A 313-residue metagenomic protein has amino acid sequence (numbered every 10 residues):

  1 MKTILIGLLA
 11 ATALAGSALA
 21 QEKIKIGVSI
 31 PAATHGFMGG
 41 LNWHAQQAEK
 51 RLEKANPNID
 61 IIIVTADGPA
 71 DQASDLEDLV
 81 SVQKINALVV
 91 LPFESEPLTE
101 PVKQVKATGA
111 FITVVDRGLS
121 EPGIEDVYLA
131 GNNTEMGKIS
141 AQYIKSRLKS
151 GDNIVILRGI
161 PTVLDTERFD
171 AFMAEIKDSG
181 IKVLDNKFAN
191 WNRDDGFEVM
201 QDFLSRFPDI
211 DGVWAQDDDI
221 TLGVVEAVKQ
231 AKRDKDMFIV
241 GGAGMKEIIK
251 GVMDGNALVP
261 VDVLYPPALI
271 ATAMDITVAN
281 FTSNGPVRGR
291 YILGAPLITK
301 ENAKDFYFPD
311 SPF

Functional and structural regions predicted by a protein language model:
E22, L164, A174-I176, Y265-F313: Hinge/cleft segment of the Venus flytrap/periplasmic-binding protein
K25-L52, D60-A73, P92-S95, G159-T166 (+2 more regions): Extracytoplasmic "Venus flytrap"
F37-E53, M136-S140, L164-K182, D195 (+3 more regions): Short, solvent-exposed amphipathic alpha-helices that sit in or adjacent to ligand/effector-binding or catalytic
R51-A66, N153-R158, M173-D194: Short beta-strand elements in bilobed, periplasmic/extracellular small-molecule ligand-binding domains
I63-T65, S120-Y143, I156-R158, N186 (+1 more regions): Short beta-strand elements at the ligand-binding edges of bilobed clamshell
Q72, L129-I154, D195-F197, T221 (+2 more regions): Hydrophobic alpha-helical segments within soluble ligand-binding/sensing domains
E77, S81, A87-K106, F172 (+2 more regions): Hydrophobic alpha-helical
S95-E135, N153, M245-L258, Y307-P309: Flexible loop/hinge segments that line or gate small-molecule binding clefts
